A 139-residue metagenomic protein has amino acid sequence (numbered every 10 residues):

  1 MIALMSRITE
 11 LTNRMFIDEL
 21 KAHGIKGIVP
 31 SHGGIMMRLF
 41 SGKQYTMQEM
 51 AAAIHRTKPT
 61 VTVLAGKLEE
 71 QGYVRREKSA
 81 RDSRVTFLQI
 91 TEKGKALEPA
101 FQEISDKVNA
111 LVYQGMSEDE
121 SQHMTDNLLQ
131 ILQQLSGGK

Functional and structural regions predicted by a protein language model:
M1-K26: N-terminal leader segment of winged-helix/HTH proteins
T9, M37-S41: Short, locally clustered residues in the helix-turn-helix/winged-helix DNA-binding domain
M15, G34-M37, A96: Pre-recognition alpha-helix immediately N-terminal to the DNA-recognition helix within helix-turn-helix or winged-helix
D18-I28, A110-S117: Short amphipathic alpha-helical boundary/capping segments
G42-T46: Short capping segments at the starts of secondary-structure elements
A51: The alpha-helix within a helix-turn-helix
T57-T60: Helix-turn-helix DNA-binding motif, specifically the short coil turn and the N-cap/start of the second
G66-L129: Charged, amphipathic alpha-helical coiled-coil/dimerization segments
